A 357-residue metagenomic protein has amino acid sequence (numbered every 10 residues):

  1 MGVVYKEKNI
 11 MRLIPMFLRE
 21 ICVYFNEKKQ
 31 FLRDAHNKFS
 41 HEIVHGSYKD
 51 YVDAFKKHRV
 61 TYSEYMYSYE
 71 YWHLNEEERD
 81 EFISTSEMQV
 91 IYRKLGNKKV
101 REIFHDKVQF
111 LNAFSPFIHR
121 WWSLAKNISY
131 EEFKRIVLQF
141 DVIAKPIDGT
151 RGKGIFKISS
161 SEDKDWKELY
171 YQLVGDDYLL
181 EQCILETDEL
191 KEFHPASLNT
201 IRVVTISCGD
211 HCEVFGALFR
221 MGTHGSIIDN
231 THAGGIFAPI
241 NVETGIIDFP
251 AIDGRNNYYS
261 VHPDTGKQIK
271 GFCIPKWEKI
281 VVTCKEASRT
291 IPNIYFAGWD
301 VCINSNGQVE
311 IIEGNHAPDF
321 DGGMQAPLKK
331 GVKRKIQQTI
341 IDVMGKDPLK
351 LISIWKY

Functional and structural regions predicted by a protein language model:
M1-E27: Intrinsically disordered, low-structural-confidence terminal and linker regions
K8, N257-K279, K285, R289-I294 (+1 more regions): C-terminal active-site "lid" helix and adjoining low-complexity regulatory extension at the edge of ATP-using catalytic
E20-I136, C284: Conserved N-proximal alpha/beta basic substrate-recognition cap immediately N-terminal to, or forming the N-lobe
V90-I201, I206-D210: Active-site nucleotide/adenylate-binding loops and adjacent lid/helix of ATP-dependent enzymes
D148-T150, L185-E186, D210, R220-G222 (+2 more regions): Short, solvent-exposed loop/turn segments at secondary-structure junctions
I184, D188-H194, T223-N304: A long amphipathic alpha-helix within ATP-dependent nucleotide-binding catalytic cores
F193, N199-I206, C212-R220, I228-N230 (+2 more regions): Beta-strand scaffold of nucleotide-dependent catalytic cores
H211-C212, G245-I247, Q308-V309: Hydrophobic residues embedded in beta-strands of well-ordered beta-sheets
